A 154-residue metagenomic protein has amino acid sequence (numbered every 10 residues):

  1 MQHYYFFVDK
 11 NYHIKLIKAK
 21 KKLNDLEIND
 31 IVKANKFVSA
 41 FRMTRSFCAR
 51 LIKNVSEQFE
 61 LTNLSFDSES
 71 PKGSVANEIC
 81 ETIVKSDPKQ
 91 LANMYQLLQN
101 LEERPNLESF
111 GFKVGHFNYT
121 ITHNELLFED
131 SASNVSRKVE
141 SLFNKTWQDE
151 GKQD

Functional and structural regions predicted by a protein language model:
M1-D154: Intrinsically disordered, low-complexity, charge-rich terminal extensions of nucleic-acid-associated complexes
